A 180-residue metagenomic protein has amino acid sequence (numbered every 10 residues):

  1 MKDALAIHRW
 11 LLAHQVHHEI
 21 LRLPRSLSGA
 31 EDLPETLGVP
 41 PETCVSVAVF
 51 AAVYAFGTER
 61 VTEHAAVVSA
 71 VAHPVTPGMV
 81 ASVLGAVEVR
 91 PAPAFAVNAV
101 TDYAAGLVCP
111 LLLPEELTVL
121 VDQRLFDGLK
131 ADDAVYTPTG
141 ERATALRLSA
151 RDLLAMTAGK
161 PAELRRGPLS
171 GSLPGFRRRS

Functional and structural regions predicted by a protein language model:
M1-S180: Extended, low-hydrophobicity, polar/charged segments
